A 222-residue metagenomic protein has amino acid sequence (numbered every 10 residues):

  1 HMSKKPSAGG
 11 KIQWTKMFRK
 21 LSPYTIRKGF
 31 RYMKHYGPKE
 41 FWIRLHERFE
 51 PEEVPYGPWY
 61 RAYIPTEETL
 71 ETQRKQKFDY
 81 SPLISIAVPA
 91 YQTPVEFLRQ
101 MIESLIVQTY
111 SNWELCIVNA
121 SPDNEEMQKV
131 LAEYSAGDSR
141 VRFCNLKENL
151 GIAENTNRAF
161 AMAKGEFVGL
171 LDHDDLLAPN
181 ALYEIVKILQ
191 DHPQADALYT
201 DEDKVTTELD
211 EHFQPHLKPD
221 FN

Functional and structural regions predicted by a protein language model:
R31-I106: N-proximal low-complexity "stem/linker" segments adjacent to membrane-targeting elements
R99-E103, Q128, N157, G165 (+1 more regions): Short alpha-helix within the catalytic core of nucleotide-sugar-dependent glycosyltransferases
I106-E148: Acidic donor-binding segment of Leloir-type glycosyltransferases
L146-A163: Glycine-rich, basic loop-to-helix element that forms the pyrophosphate-binding segment of sugar-nucleotide handling
A153, A161, E211-N222: A recurrent flexible, glycine/aromatic-enriched loop bordering the glycosyltransferase active site that acts as
V168: Short aromatic/hydrophobic "clamp" motif used to bind/position activated sugar donors
D172-L176, D201: The conserved acidic donor/metal-binding loop of glycosyltransferases
N180-Q214: Conserved donor NDP-sugar-binding/catalytic core segment of glycosyltransferases
